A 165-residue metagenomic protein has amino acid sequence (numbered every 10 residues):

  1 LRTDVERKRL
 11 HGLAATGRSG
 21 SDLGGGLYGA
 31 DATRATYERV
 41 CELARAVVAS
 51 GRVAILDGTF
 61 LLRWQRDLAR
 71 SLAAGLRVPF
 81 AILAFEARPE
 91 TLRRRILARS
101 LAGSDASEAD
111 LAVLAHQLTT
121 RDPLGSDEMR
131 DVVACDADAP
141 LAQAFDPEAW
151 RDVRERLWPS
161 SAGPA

Functional and structural regions predicted by a protein language model:
L1-R52, Q65: Conserved substrate/cofactor phosphate-moiety recognition/catalytic segment in nucleotide-dependent phosphotransferases
V5-K8, F60-L61, E86-R93, A139-A142: Conserved nucleotide-binding/hydrolysis micro-motifs of P-loop NTPases
A32-T36, Q65, L92, D110-T120: Helical mechanochemical/support elements of P-loop NTPase systems and associated helical scaffolds
S50-A54, P79-A81: Loop/turn-to-beta-strand initiation segments
F60-L61, A69-A73: Conserved P-loop NTPase nucleotide-binding/switch module
S71, R94, T119-A165: NTP-dependent small-molecule kinase module
A73-V78, L101-A106, P123-D127: Arginine/glycine-rich "motif VI" loop of SF2 helicases in the C-terminal RecA-like domain
A74-I96: Conserved phosphate-donor/acceptor-positioning beta-strand/loop module used by diverse small-molecule
